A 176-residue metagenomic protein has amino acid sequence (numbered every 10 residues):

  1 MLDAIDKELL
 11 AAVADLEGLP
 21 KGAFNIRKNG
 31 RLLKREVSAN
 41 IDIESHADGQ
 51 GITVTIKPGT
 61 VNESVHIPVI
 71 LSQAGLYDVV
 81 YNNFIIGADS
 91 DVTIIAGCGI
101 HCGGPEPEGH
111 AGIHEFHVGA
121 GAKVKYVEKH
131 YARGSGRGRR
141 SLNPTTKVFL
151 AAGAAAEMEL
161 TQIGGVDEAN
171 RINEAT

Functional and structural regions predicted by a protein language model:
M1-F24: C-terminal functional modules
A23-K28, L33-T176: Conserved beta-strand/loop scaffold segments within soluble protein domains that form the structured core and edges
